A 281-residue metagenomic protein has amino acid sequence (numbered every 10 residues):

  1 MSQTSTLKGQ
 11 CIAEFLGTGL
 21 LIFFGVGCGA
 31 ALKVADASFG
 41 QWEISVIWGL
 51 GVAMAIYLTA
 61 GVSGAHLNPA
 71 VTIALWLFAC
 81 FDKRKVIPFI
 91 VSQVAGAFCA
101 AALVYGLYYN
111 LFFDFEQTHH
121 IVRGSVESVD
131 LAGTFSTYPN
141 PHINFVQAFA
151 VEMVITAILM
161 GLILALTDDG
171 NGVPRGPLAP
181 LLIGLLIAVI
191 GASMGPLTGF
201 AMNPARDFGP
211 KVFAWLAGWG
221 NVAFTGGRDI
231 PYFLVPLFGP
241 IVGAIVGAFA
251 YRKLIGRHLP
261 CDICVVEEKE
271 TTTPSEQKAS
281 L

Functional and structural regions predicted by a protein language model:
M1-L281: Membrane-interface helix-loop junctions and terminal tails of multi-pass membrane proteins
